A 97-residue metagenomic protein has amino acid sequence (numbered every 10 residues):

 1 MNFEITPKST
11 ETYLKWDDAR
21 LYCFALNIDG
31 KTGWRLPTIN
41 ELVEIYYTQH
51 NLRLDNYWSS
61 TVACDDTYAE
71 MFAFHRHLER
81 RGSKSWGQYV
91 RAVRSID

Functional and structural regions predicted by a protein language model:
M1-W34, D66-M71, H75-R76, S83-V93: Extracellular adhesion/carbohydrate-recognition regions
I39-D97: C-terminal, surface-exposed recognition/capping segments
